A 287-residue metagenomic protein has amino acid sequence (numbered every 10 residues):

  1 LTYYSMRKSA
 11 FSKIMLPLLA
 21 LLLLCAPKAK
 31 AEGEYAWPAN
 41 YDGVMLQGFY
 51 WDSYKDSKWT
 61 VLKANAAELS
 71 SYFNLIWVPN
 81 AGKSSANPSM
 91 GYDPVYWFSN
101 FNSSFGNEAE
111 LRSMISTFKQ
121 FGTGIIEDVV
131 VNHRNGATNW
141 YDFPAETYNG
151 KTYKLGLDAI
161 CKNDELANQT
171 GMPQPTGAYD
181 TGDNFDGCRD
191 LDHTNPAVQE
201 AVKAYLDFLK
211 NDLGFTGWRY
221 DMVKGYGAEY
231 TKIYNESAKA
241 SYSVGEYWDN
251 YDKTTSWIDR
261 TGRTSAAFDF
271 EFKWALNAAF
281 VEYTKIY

Functional and structural regions predicted by a protein language model:
Y4-L16: Bacterial N-terminal signal peptides that target proteins for export
M15-L24: Bacterial N-terminal signal peptides
P27-A31: Sec/Tat signal peptide C-region and signal peptidase I cleavage site
E32-W51, V61-S70, G82-P94, R112-T123 (+2 more regions): Active-site-proximal helices and loops of the catalytic beta/alpha 8
Q47-W59, R189-E200: Active-site mouth loops of central-metabolism enzymes
A86-F98, N132-Q174, E236-S237: Aromatic- and acidic-residue-enriched segments that line the glycan-binding/catalytic groove of carbohydrate-active
G106-E146: Substrate-binding cleft of carbohydrate-active enzyme catalytic domains
A145-D212, V223: Active-site-adjacent "subsite" loops/lids of carbohydrate-active enzymes
